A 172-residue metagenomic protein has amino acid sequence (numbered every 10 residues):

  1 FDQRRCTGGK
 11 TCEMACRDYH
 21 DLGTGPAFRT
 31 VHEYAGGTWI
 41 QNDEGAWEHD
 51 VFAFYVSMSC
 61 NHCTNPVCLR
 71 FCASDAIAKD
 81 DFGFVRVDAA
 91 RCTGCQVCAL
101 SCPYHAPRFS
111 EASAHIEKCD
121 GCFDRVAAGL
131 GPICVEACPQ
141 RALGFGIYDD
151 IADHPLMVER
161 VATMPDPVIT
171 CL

Functional and structural regions predicted by a protein language model:
F1-L172: Non-ligating segments of multi-cofactor redox enzymes
